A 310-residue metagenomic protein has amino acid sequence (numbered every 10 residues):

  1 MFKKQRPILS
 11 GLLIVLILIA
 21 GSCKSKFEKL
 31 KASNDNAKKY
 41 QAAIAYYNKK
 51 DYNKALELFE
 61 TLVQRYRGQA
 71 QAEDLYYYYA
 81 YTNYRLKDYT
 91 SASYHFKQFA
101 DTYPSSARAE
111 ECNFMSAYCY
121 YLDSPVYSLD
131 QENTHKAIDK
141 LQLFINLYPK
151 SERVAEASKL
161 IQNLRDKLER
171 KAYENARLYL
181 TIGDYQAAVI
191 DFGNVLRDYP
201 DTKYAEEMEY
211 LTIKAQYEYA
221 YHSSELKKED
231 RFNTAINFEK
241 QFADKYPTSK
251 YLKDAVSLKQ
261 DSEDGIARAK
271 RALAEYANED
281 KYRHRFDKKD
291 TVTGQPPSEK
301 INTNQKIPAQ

Functional and structural regions predicted by a protein language model:
F2-P7, I19-Q310: Acidic, polar-rich low-complexity tracts and alpha-helical solenoid repeat scaffolds
R6-I14: Sec-dependent signal peptide recognition, specifically the positively charged N-region followed immediately by
